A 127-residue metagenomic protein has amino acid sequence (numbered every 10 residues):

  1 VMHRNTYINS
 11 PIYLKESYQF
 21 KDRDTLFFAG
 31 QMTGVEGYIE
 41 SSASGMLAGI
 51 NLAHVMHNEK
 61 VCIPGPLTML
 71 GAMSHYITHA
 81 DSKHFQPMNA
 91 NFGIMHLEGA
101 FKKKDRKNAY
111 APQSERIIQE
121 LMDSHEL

Functional and structural regions predicted by a protein language model:
V1-V35, S42-A43, C62-H79, H84-N89 (+1 more regions): A glycine-rich dinucleotide-binding beta-alpha-beta segment and adjacent secondary-structure elements that constitute
V35-Y38, K104-D105: A generic structural signal for short coil/turn motifs at secondary-structure boundaries
G37, S41-S44, A48, Y110 (+1 more regions): Generic hydrophobic secondary-structure packing signal
S41-C62: Internal hydrophobic alpha-helix adjacent to the cofactor/substrate pocket in enzyme cavities
M46-A53, S74, E115, Q119: Predominant activation on well-ordered alpha-helical scaffold segments within soluble catalytic domains
N51-N58, H75, H79-K83, S124: Short, well-ordered loop/turn and helix-capping segments at boundaries between secondary-structure elements and domains
M88-L127: C-terminal auxiliary extensions adjacent to catalytic cores
